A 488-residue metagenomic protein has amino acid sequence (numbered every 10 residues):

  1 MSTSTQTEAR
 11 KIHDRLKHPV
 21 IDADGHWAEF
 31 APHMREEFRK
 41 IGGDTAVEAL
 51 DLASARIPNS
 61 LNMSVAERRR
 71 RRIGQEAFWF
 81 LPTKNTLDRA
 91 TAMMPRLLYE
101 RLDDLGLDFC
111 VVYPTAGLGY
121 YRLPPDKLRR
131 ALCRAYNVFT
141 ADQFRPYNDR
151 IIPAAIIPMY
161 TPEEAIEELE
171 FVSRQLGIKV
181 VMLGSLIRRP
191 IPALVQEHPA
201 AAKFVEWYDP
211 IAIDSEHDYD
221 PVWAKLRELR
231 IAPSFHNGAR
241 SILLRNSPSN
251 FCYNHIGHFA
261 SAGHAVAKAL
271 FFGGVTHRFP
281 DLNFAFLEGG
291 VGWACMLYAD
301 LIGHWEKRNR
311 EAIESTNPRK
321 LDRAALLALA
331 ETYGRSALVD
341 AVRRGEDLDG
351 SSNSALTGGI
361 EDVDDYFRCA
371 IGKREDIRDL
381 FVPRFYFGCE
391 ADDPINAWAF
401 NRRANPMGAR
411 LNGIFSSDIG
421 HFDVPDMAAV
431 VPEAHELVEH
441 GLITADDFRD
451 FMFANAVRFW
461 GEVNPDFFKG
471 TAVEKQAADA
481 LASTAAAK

Functional and structural regions predicted by a protein language model:
S2-P19, E29-F109, V138-P146, E167-F171 (+6 more regions): Mid-to-C-terminal alpha-helical segments outside catalytic/metal-binding sites
T3, F144-I152, I157, L169 (+2 more regions): Catalytic pocket-lining loop regions of alpha/beta-barrel enzymes, especially the amidohydrolase/enolase/GH5 lineages
P19-I21, P233, G413-F415: Residue-level marker for buried hydrophobic side chains located in beta-strands that build the well-ordered beta-sheet
G25-H26, D418-I419: Active-site metal-binding loops of divalent metal-dependent hydrolases
L81-A90, E100-L123, R150-I156, K179-L186: Divalent metal-dependent hydrolysis catalytic cores, especially in the metallo-beta-lactamase
A90-M94, L132-Y136, E164, D214 (+2 more regions): Soluble or luminal CAZymes and related metallo-dependent hydrolases
D104-G106, T115-R145, P162-R174, I191-P192 (+1 more regions): Active-site loop-helix segments enriched in His/Asp/Glu that coordinate and activate a nucleophilic water at divalent
T115-A116, N237-I242, G420-F422: Short glycine-enriched loops at secondary-structure junctions
